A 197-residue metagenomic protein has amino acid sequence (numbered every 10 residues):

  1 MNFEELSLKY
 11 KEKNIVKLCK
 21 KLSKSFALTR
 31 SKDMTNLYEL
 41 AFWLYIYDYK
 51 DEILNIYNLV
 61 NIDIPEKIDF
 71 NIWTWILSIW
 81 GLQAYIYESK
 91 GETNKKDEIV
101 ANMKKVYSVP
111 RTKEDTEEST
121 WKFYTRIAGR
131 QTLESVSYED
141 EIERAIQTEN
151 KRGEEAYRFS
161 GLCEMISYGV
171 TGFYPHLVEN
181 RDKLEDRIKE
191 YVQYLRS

Functional and structural regions predicted by a protein language model:
M1-V16: N-terminal leader/linker segments that initiate helical-solenoid repeat arrays
L8-K9, W43, I86, G129 (+1 more regions): Residue-level signature for tetratricopeptide repeat
K17-K24, E52-D63, T93-Y107, S137-T148 (+1 more regions): Alpha-helical repeat scaffolds
K24-S31, I62-W73, S108-D115, N150-E154: Flexible helix-coil transition and linker loops at the boundaries of alpha-helical arrays
L162-S197: Terminal, low-structured helical/coil segments at or just beyond the last alpha-helical repeat
